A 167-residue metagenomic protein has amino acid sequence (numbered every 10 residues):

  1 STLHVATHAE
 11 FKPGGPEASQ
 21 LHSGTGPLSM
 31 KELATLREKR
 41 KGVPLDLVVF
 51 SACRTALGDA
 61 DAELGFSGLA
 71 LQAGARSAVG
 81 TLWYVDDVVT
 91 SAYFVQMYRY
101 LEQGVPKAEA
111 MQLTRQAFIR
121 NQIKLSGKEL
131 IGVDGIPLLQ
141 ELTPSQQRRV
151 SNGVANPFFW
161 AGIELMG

Functional and structural regions predicted by a protein language model:
S1-T2, G26-M30, I136-P137, E141-S145: A short linear-motif detector with a strong N-terminal bias
T2-Q96: Catalytic cores of nucleophile-dependent amide-cleaving enzymes
S91-G167: An often Trp-containing, charged/polar helix-loop segment at the C-terminal end of enzyme catalytic cores
